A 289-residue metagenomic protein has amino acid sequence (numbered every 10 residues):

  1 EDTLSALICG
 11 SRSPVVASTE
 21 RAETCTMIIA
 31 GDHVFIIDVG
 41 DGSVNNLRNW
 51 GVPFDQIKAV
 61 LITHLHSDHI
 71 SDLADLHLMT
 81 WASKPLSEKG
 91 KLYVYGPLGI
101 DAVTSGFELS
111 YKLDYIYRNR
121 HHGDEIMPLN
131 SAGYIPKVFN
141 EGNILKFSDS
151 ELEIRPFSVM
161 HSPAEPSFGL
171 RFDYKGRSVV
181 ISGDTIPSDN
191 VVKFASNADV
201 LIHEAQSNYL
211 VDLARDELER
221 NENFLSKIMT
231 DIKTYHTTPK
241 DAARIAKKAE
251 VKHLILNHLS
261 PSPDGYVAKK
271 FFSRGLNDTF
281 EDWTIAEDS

Functional and structural regions predicted by a protein language model:
E1-V180, I186, G265-S289: Binuclear metal-dependent hydrolase catalytic cores
G169, S178, I186-D288: Cap/insert and terminal regions of metallo-dependent hydrolase folds
